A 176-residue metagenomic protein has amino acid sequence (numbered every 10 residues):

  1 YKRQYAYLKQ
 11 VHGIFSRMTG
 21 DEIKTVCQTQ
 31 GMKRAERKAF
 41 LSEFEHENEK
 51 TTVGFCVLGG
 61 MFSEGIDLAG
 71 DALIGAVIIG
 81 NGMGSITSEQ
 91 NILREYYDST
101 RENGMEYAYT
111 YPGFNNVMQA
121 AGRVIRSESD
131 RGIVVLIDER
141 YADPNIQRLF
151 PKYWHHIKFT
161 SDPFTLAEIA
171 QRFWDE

Functional and structural regions predicted by a protein language model:
K2-E176: ASCE RecA-like P-loop NTPase motor cores that couple ATP hydrolysis to mechanical translocation on nucleic acids
